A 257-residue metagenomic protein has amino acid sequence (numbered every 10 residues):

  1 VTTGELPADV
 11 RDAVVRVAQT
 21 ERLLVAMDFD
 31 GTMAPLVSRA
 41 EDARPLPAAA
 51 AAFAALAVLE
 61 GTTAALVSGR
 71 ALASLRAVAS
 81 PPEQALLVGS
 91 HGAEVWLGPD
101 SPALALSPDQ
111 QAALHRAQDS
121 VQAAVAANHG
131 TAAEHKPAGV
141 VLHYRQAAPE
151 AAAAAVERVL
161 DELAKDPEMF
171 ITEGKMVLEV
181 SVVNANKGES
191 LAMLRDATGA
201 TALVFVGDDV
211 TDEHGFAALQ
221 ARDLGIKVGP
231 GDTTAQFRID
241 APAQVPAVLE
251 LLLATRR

Functional and structural regions predicted by a protein language model:
T2-P7, T20, V183, G188-R257: Mg2+-dependent phosphoryl-transfer enzymes with acidic/Ser/Thr/Gly-rich catalytic loops
G4-E21, S74-P81: Short amphipathic alpha-helices and their capping/turn segments at secondary-structure boundaries
A18-R39: Asp-based phosphoryl-transfer active-site loop
R44-H135: Active-site phosphate-binding/coordination module
S90, L97-H115, T172-A200: Substrate-recognition "cap/lid" segment bordering the active-site pocket of phosphatases
A117-V121, A154-L163: Short amphipathic alpha-helices in soluble, non-transmembrane regions that often serve as interface/regulatory elements
T131-A147, F170-S181: Charged, glycine-interspersed solvent-exposed loop segments at helix/strand-loop junctions that cap or gate access
